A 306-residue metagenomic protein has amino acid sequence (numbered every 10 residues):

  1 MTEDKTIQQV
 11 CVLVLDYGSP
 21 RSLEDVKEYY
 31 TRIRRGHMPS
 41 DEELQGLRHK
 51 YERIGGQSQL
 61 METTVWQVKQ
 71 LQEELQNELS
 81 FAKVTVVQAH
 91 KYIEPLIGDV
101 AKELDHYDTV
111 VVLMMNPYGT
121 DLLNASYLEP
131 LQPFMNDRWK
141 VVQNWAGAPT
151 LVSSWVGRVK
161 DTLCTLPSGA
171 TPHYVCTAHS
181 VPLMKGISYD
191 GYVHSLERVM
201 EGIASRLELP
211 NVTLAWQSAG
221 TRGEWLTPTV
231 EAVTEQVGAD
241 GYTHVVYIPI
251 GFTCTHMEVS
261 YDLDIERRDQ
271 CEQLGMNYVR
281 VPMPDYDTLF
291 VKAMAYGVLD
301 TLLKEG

Functional and structural regions predicted by a protein language model:
T2-G306: Active-site-proximal alpha-helix that buttresses catalytic centers in soluble enzyme cores
